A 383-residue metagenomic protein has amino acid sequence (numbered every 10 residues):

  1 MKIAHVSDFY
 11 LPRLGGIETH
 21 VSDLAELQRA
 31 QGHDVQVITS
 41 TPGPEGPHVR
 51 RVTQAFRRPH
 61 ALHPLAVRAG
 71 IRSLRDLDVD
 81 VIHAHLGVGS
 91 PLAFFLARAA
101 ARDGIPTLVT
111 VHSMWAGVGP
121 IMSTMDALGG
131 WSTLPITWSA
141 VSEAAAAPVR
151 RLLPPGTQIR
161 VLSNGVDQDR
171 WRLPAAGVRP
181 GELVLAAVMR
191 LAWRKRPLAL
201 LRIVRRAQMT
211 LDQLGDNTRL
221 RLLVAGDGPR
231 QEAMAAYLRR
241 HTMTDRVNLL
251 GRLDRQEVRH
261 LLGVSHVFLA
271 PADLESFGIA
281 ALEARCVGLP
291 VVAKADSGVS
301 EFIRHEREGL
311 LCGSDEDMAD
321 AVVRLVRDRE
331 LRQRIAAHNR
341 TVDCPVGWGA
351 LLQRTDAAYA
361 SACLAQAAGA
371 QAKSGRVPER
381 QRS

Functional and structural regions predicted by a protein language model:
A144, G165: Carbohydrate-associated surface elements
G177-R206, L223: Conserved donor-binding/catalytic core segment of Leloir-type glycosyltransferases
A235-L253: Nucleotide-activated donor-binding/catalytic signature segment of Leloir-type glycosyltransferases, i.e., the conserved
R252-L253, H260-S265: Short alpha-helical donor nucleotide-sugar binding micro-motif in glycosyltransferases
D273: Aromatic "clamp/platform" in nucleotide-sugar-dependent glycosyltransferases that forms part of the donor/acceptor
P290-A293: Short hydrophobic beta-strand element within catalytic cores of glycosyltransferases and related nucleotide-activated
H305-E316, R324-R329: Conserved acidic donor-binding segment of nucleotide-sugar-dependent glycosyltransferases
L331-P345: A short, well-ordered alpha-helix in the C-terminal region of glycosyltransferases
